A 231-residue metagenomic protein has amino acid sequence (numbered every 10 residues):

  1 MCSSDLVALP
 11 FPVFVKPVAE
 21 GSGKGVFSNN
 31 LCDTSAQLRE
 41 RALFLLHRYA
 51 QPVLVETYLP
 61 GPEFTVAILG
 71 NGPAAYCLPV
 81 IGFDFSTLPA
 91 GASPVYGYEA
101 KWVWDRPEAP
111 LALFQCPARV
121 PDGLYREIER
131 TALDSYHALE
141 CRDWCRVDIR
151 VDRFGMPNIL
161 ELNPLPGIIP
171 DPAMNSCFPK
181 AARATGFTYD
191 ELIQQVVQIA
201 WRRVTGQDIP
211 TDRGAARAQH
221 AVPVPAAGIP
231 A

Functional and structural regions predicted by a protein language model:
M1-S3: Short, small-residue-biased leader/transition segments that mark boundaries at the very start of proteins
D5, A118-A231: ATP-dependent carboxylate activation and anion-phosphoryl transfer catalytic cores that bind Mg-ATP to form
L6-F11, H47: Nucleotide-sugar donor-binding and catalytic loop/hinge architecture of NDP-sugar-dependent glycosyltransferases
V13-F14, P52-V55, W144-V147: A short linear hydrophobic-aromatic micro-motif
V13-R41, E63-T65: Glycine-rich phosphate-binding loop of ATP-grasp-fold ATP-dependent ligases
V18-E20, V103, L165-G167: Short connector loops/turns at beta-strand edges and beta->alpha or beta->beta junctions
T34-R130, V151-N158: Phosphate-binding site of ATP-dependent enzymes
